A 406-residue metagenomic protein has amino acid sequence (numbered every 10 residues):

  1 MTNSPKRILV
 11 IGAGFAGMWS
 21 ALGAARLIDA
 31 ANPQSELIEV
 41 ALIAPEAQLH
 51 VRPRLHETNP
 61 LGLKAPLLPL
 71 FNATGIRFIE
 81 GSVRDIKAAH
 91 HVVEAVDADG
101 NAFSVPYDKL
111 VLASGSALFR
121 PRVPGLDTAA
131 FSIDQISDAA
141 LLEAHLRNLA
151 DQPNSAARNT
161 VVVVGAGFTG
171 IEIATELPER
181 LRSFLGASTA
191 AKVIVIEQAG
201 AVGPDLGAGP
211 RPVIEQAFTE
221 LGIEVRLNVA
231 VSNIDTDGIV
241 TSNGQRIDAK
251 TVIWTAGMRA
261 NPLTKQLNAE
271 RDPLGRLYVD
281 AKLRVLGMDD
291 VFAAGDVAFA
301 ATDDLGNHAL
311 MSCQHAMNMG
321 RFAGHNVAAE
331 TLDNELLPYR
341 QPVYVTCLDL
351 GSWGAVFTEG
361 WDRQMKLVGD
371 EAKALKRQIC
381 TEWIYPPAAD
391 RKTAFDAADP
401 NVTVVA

Functional and structural regions predicted by a protein language model:
T2-E80, E172-D205, I253: Beta1-alpha1 glycine-rich phosphate/pyrophosphate-binding loop at the start of Rossmann-like nucleotide-binding domains
T2-P5, I76-T160, I253: FAD-binding core/adjacent interface of flavoenzyme oxidoreductases
A21, E179-R182, Q314-Q341: Internal hydrophobic alpha-helix adjacent to the cofactor/substrate pocket in enzyme cavities
L37-E39, Q152-N154, I194, D304-A309 (+1 more regions): Active-site-proximal substrate-binding core of FAD-dependent oxidoreductases
I38-E39, T74, F78-H90, E179-A281 (+1 more regions): A Rossmann-like FAD-binding core segment of flavoenzymes
T128-S155, I239, R246-N318: FAD-site-proximal beta/loop scaffold in flavoenzymes
A144-A190: Rossmann-like NAD(P)H-binding beta-loop-alpha module
S352-A406: C-terminal auxiliary extensions adjacent to catalytic cores
